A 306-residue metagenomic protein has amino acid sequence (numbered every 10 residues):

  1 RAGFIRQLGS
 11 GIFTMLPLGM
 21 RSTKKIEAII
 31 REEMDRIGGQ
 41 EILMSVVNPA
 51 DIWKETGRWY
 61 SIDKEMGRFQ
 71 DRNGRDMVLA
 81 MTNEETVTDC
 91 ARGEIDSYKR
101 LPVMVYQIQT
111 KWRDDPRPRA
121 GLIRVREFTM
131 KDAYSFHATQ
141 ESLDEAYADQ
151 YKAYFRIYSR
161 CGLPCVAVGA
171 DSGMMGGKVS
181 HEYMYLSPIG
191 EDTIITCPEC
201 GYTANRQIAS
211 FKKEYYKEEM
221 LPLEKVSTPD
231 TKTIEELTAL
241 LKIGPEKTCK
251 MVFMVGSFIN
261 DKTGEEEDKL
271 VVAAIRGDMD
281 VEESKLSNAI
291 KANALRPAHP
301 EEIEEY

Functional and structural regions predicted by a protein language model:
R1-Q7, G38, Y60, K99-V125: Conserved oxyanion/phosphate-binding beta-strand-loop segments in alpha/beta enzyme cores
R1-R72, T129, Y134-G173, M279: TRNA-binding/sensing appendages of the translation machinery
G19, N48, D71-N73, N83 (+3 more regions): Short, flexible loop/turn elements at secondary-structure junctions
Q40-E41, D76, E182, L270: Beta-sheet entry/capping signal
Q40-T56, N83-E85, M104-D114, V168-M174 (+1 more regions): Short, glycine/charge-rich beta-strand/loop segments that flank catalytic centers and engage negatively charged groups
Y60-A80, Y185-G201: Acidic, His- and aromatic-enriched active-site or binding-groove loops in soluble protein domains that engage sugars
Q70-T110: Hydrophobic alpha-helical hairpins/lids featuring a short glycine-rich hinge
E85-D89, R119-A133, A138-Y306: Extended, low-hydrophobicity, polar/charged segments
